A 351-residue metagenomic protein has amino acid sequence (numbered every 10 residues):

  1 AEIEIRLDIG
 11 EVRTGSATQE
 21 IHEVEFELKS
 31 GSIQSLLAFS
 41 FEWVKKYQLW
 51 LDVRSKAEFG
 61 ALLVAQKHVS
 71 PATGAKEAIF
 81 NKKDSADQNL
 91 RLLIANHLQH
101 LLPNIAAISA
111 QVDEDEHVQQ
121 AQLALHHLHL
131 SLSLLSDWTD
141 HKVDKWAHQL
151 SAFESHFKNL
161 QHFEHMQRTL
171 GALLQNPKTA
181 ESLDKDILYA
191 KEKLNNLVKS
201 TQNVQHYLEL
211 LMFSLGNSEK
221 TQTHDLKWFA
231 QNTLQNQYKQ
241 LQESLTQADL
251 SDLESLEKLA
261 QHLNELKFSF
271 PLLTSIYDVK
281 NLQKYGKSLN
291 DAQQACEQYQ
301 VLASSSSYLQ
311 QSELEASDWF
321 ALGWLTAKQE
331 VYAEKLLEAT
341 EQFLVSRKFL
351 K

Functional and structural regions predicted by a protein language model:
A1-K351: Function-determining surface determinants
